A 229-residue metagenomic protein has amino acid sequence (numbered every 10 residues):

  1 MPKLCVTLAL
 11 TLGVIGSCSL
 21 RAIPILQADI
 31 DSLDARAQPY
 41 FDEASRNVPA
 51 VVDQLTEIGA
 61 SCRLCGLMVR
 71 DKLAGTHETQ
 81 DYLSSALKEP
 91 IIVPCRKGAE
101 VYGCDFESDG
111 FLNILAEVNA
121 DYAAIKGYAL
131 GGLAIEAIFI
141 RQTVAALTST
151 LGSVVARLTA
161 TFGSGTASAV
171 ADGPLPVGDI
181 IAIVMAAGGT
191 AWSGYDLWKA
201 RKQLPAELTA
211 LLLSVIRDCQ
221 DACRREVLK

Functional and structural regions predicted by a protein language model:
M1-I125: Terminal export/targeting leaders at protein ends
P2-C18, I140-L147, V154, L158 (+1 more regions): Cleavable Sec-type N-terminal signal peptides
G13-R21, T166, V170, S193: Hydrophobic membrane-targeting alpha-helices
L26-F41, S45-Q54, E78, L83 (+2 more regions): Membrane-engaging insertion elements
Y82-T166, A200-Q203, E207-L212: Add "or lipid-surface remodeling" -> "...that mediate pore formation, membrane permeabilization, membrane fusion
